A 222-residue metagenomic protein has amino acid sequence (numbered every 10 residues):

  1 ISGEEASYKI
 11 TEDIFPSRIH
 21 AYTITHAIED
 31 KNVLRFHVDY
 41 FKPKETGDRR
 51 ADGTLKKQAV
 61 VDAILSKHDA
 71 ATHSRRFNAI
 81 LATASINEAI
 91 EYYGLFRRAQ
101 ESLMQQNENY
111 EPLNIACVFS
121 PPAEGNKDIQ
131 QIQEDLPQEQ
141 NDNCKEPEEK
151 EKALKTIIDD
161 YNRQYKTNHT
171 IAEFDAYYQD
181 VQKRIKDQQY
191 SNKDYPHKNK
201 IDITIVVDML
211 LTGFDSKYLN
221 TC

Functional and structural regions predicted by a protein language model:
I1-Q58, L211-C222: Signature of the SF2 helicase/ATPase Hel1-core->accessory helical subdomain module
G3-E4, F41, A84-I86, L95 (+3 more regions): An acidic- and aromatic-residue-enriched active-site/binding cleft used to recognize and process polar
I24, D69, E101, L210-L211: Short beta-turn/strand-loop junction motif enriched in small, turn-promoting residues
V33, K200-I201, V206, L219: Active-site lining segments that contact anionic ligands and/or coordinate catalytic metals
D52-I203: Conserved C-terminal RecA-like helicase domain
